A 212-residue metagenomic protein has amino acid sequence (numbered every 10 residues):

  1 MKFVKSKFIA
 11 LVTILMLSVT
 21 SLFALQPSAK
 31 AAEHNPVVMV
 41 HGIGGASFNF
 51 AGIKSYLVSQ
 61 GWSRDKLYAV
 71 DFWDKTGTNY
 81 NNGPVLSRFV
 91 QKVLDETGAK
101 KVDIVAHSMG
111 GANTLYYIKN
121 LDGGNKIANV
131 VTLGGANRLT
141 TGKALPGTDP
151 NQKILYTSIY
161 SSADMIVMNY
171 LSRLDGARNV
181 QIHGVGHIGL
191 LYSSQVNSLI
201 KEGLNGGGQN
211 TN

Functional and structural regions predicted by a protein language model:
M1-V12: Bacterial N-terminal signal peptides that target proteins for export
V12-A24: Bacterial N-terminal signal peptides
L15, A29-A31, N212: Composition-driven, intrinsically disordered low-complexity tracts enriched in small residues
S21-E33: Sec-dependent signal peptide cleavage junction
N35-H41, F48, V58-R64, V70 (+1 more regions): Serine-dependent carboxylesterase/thioesterase catalytic core of lipase-like alpha/beta-hydrolase/SGNH enzymes
G45-I53: The serine-hydrolase catalytic nucleophile loop
A46, K75-T76, G189: Alpha-helix N-cap/loop-to-helix initiation residues
P146-N212: C-terminal catalytic-base region of ester-bond hydrolases, centering on the histidine of the charge-relay
